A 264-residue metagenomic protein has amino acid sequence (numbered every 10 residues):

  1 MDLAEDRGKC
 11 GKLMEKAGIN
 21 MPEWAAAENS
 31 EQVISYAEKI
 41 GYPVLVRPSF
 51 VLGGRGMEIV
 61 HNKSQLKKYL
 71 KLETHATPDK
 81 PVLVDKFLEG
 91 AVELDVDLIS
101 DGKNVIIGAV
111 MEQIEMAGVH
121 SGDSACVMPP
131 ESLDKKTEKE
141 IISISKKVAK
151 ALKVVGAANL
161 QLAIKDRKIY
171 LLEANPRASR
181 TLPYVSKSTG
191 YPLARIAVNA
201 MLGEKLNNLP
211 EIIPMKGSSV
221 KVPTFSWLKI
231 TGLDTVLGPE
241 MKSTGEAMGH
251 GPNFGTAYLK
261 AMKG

Functional and structural regions predicted by a protein language model:
M1-M57: A conserved helix-loop-beta module that forms one wall/lid of the active-site cleft in ATP-utilizing catalytic domains
A4, K16-G18, I40-P43, L52-G53 (+1 more regions): ATP-dependent carboxylate activation and anion-phosphoryl transfer catalytic cores that bind Mg-ATP to form
